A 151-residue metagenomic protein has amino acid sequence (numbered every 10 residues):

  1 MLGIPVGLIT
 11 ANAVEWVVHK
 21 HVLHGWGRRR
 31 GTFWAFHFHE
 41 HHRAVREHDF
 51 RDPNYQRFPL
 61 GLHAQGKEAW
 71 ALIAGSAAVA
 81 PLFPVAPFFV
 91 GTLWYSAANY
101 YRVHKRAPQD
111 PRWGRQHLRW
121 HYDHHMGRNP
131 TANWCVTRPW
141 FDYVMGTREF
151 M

Functional and structural regions predicted by a protein language model:
M1-P5, F89-V90: Hydrophobic alpha-helical transmembrane segments
I4-N12: N-terminal amphipathic/basic helix or basic patch
A11-Y101, K105-M151: Membrane-embedded catalytic scaffold of the fatty acid hydroxylase/desaturase
